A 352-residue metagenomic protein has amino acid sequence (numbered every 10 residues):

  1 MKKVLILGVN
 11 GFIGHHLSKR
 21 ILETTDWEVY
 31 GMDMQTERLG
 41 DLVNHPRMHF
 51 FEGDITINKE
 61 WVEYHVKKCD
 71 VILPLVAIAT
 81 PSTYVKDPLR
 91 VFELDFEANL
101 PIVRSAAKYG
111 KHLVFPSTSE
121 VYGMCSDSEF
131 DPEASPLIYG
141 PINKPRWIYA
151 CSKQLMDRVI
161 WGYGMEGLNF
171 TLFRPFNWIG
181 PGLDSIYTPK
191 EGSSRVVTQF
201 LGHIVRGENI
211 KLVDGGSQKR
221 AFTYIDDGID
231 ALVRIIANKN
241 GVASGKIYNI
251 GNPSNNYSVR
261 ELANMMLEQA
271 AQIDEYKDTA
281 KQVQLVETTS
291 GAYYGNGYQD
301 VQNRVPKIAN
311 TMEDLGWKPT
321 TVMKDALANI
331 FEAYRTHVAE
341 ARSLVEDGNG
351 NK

Functional and structural regions predicted by a protein language model:
V4-T24: N-terminal Rossmann NAD(P)H-binding glycine-rich loop of SDR-like oxidoreductase domains
D26-T36: Conserved glycine-rich Rossmann-like NAD(P)H-binding loop of the short-chain dehydrogenase/reductase
H45-I57: Rossmann-fold cofactor-recognition segment
I55-L94: NAD(P)H-binding glycine-rich loop region in Rossmannoid oxidoreductase-like domains and their noncatalytic homologs
A77-R90, E97, K108-K111, P116-Y149 (+3 more regions): Active-site "gating" loop of Rossmann-like NAD(P)-dependent oxidoreductase/epimerase domains
Y84, L137-K144, F170, F176-P189 (+3 more regions): A conserved pocket-lining segment of Rossmann-fold NAD(P)-dependent short-chain dehydrogenase/reductase
N143-T171, L201-R206: Active-site Tyr-X1-5-Lys
I204-K352: C-terminal substrate-binding subdomain of Rossmann-fold SDR/epimerase-dehydratase oxidoreductases
